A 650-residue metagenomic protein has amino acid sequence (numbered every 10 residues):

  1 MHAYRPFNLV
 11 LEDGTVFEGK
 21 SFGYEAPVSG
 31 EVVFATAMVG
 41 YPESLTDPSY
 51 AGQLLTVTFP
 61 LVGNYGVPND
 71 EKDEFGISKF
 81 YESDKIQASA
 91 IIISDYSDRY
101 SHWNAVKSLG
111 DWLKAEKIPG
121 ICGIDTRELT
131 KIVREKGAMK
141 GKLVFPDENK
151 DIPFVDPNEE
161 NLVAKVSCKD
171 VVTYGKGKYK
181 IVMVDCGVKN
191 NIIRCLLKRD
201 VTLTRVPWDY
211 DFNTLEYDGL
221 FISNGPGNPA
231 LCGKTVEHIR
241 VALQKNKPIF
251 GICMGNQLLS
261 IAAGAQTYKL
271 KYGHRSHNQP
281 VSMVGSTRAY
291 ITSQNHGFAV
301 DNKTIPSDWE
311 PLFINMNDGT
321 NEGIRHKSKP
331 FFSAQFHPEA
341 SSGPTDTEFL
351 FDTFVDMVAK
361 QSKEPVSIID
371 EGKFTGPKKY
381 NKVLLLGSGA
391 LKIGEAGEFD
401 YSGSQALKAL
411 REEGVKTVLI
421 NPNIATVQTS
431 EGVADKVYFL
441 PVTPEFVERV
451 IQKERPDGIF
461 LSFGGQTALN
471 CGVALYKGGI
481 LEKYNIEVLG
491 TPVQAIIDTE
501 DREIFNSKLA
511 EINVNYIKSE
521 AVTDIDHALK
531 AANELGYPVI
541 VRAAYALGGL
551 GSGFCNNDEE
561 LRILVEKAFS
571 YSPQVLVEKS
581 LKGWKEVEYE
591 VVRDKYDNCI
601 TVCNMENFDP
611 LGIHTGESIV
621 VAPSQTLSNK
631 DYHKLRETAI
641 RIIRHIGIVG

Functional and structural regions predicted by a protein language model:
M1-N213, P229, E237, L243 (+1 more regions): RNA-binding accessory domains that recognize and position tRNA/RNA substrates
G175-I181, S286-A289, H326-F331: Beta-strand-turn-beta hairpins that frame and shape the catalytic cleft of phosphate-ester-processing enzymes
V188-K189, D209-D211, M254-G255, G297-A299 (+1 more regions): Short, polar loop motifs at secondary-structure junctions
L215-L220, E454-G458: Short acidic/histidine-rich motifs immediately flanking catalytic phosphotransfer sites in two-component signaling
S223-I291, A299, G343-T353: Cysteine-nucleophile active-site neighborhood
R288-K329: Catalytic beta-strand/loop cores that center a nucleophilic Ser/Cys/Thr and support acyl-enzyme chemistry
W309, E364-G650: N-terminal beta-alpha lobe that positions the nucleotide/phosphoryl donor in ATP/NTP-coupled carboxylate activation
